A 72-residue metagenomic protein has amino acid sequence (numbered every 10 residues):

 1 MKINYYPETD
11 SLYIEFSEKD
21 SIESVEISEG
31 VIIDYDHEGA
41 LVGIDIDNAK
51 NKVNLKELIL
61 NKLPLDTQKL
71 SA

Functional and structural regions predicted by a protein language model:
P7, D36: Short, acidic, Ser/Thr-enriched surface-loop or helix-capping motifs
Y13, V42-G43: General beta-strand recognition
I14-D20, V25, L63-L65, K69: N-terminal intrinsically disordered, cationic/polar leader segments that include organellar targeting peptides
I27-E29: Short, small/polar residue-rich loop motifs at catalytic or cofactor-binding pockets
I44-A72: C-terminal structural segments of small proteins and small subunits
